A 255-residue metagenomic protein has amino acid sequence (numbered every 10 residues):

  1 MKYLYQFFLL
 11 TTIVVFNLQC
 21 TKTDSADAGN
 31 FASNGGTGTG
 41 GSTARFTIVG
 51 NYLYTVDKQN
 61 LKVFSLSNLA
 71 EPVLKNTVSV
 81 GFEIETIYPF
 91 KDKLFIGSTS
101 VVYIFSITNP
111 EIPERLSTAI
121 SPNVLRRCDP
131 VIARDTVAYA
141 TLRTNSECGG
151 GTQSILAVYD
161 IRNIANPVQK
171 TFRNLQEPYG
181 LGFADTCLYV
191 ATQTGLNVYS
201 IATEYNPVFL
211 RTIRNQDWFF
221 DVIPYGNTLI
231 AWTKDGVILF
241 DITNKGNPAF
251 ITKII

Functional and structural regions predicted by a protein language model:
M1-F31: Bacterial Sec-dependent N-terminal signal peptides
C20-I255: Feature marking well-ordered beta-strand scaffolds used for ligand recognition
